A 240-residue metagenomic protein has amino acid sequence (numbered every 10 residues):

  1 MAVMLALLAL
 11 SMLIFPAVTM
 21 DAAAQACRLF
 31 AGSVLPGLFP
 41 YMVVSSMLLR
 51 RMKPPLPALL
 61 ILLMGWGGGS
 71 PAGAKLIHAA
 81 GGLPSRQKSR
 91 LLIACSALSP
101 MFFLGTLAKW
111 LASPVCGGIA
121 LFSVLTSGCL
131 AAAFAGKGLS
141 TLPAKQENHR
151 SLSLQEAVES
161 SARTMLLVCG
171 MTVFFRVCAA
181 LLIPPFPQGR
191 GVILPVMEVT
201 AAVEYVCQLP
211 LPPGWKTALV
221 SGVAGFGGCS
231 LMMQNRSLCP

Functional and structural regions predicted by a protein language model:
L5-V18, A23-L35, F39, L121-F186: Selected transmembrane alpha-helices and immediately adjacent juxtamembrane segments of polytopic inner-membrane
A6-A9, A26, F30, V43 (+5 more regions): Hydrophobic alpha-helical transmembrane segments of multi-pass small-molecule transporters/permeases
A6-L7, S33-Y41, L98-P100, V196-T200: Small-residue-rich segments of transmembrane alpha-helices in multi-pass membrane proteins, especially helix faces
L13-A24, M47-P54, G105-V115, C178-P187 (+2 more regions): Transmembrane helix-loop junctions in multi-pass membrane proteins
L38-L60: Juxtamembrane transmembrane-helix boundary signature
Y41-M42, S89-E147, T172, R176 (+1 more regions): Alpha-helical transmembrane segments of multi-pass small-molecule/ion transporters
L56-L111, I193-L209, W215-C239: Alpha-helical membrane segments and immediately flanking helix-loop junctions that form or couple to the substrate/ion
L154, V158-A224: Transmembrane helical segments that form the transport core of multi-pass membrane transport proteins
